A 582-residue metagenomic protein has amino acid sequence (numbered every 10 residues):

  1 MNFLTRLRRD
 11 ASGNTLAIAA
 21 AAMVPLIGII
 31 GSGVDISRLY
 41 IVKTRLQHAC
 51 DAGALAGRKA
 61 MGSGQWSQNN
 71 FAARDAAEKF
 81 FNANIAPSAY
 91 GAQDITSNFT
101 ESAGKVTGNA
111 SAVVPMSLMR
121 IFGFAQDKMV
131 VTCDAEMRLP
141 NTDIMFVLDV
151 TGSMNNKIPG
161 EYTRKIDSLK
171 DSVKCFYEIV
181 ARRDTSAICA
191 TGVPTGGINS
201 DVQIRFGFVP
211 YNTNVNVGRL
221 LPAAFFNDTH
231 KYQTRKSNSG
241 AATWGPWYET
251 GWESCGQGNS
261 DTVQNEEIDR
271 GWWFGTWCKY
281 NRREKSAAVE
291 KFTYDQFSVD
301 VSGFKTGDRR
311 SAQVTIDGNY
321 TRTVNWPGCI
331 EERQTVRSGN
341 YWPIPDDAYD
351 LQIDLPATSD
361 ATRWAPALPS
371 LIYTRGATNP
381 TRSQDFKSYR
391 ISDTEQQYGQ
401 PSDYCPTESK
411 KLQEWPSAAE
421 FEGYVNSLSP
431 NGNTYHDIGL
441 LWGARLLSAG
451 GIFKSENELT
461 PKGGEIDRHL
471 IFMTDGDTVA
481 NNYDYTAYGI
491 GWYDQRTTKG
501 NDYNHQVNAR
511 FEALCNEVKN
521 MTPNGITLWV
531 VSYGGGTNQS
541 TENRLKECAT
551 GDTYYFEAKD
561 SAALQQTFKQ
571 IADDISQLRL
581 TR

Functional and structural regions predicted by a protein language model:
M1-R74, L528, A549: Alpha-helical assembly-interface signal, strongest on the long, hydrophobic N-terminal helix that forms
F3-A22, E101-M145, M154-I158, A444 (+1 more regions): Acidic, polar low-complexity linker/tail segments
G28-G31, D35, P140-E161, K165 (+2 more regions): MIDAS-like acidic motif and immediate structural context at the N-terminus of von Willebrand factor A/I domains
Y40, T44, A54-V114, C175-P222 (+7 more regions): Short amphipathic secondary-structure patches
V42, M154-R205, A357, P430-T434 (+2 more regions): …and closely analogous acidic/polar surface helices at protein-protein or active-site interfaces in A-domain-like
A77, F81-P87, N141, D228-K231 (+3 more regions): Von Willebrand factor A/integrin I-like adhesion domains
V147-T151, L169, Y211, G443 (+4 more regions): DG-centered beta-turn motif at the end of beta-strands
V217-I526: Acidic, Ser/Thr/Gly/Pro-rich low-complexity segments that form flexible
